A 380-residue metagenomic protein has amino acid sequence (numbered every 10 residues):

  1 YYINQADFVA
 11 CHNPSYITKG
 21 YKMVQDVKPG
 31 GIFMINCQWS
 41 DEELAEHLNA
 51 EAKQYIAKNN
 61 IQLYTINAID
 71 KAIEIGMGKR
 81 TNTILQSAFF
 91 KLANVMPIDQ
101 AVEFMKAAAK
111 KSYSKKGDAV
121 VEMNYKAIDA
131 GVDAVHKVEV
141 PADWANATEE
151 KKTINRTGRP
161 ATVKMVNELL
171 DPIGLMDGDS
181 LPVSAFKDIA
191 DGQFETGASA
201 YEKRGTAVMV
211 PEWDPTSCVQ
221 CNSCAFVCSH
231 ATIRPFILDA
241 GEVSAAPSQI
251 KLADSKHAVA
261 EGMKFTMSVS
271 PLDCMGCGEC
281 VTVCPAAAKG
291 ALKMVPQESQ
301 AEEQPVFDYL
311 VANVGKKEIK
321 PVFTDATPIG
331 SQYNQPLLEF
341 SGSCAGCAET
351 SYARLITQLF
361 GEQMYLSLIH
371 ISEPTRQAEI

Functional and structural regions predicted by a protein language model:
Y1-D171, V243-S248: Active-site cofactor/cluster-binding pocket
V9, I32-F33, V210, A225-T232 (+5 more regions): Beta-sheet entry/capping signal
N13-I17, Q38-D41, A68-K71, K91 (+8 more regions): Short, glycine-/Ser/Thr-/acidic-enriched flexible segments
D70, E74, K79, K91 (+9 more regions): Hydrophobic alpha-helical scaffolding
Y125-I128, V132-E212, Q220-N222, D239-H257 (+3 more regions): Flexible inter-domain linker/hinge segments
S199, S223-A245, S270, E279-S299 (+1 more regions): Iron-sulfur cluster-binding cysteine motifs and their immediate structural context in ferredoxin-like electron-transfer
I369-I380: Single conserved hydrophobic/aromatic residue that forms the stacking wall/gate of nucleotide- or nucleobase-binding
